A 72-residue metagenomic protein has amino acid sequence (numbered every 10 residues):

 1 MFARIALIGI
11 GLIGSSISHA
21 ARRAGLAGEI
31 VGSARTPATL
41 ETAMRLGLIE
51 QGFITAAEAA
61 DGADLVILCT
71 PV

Functional and structural regions predicted by a protein language model:
M1-T55, D61, L65: NAD(P)+-binding Rossmann beta1-loop-alpha1 motif at the extreme N-terminus of oxidoreductases
C69-P71: Glycine-rich, N-terminal phosphate-binding loop of Rossmann-like dinucleotide-binding domains
